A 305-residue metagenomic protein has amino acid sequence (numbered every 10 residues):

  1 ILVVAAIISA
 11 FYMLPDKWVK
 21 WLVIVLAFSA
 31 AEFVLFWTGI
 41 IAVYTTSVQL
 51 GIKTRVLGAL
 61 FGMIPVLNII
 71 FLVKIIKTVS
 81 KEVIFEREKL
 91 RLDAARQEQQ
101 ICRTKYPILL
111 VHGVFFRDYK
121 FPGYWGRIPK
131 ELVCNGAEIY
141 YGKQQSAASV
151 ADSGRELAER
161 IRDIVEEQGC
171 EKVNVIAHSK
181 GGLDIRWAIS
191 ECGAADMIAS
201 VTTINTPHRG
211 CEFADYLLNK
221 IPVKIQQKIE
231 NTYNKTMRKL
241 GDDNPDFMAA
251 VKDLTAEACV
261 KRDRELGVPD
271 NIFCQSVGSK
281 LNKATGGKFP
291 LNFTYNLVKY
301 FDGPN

Functional and structural regions predicted by a protein language model:
I1-G123: Flexible, membrane-associating and regulatory peripheral segments of lipid-active enzymes
W21-A30, K53, L57-M63, P269-N305: C-terminal catalytic-base region of ester-bond hydrolases, centering on the histidine of the charge-relay
Q100-V173: Active-site catalytic motif of lipid deacylating hydrolases and related acyltransferases
C102-R103, G193-D196, L266-D270: Extracellular/periplasmic catalytic domains that process cell-envelope and extracellular macromolecules
H112, I139, R155-R262: Serine-dependent carboxylesterase/thioesterase catalytic core of lipase-like alpha/beta-hydrolase/SGNH enzymes
V114-F116, S146-A147, P207-R209, S279-K283: Short, solvent-exposed loop/turn segments at secondary-structure junctions
P122-G123, C211-L217, T285-P290: Short aromatic-enriched loop/helix-cap "lid" or pocket-rim segments at secondary-structure transitions that line
D242-P290: Serine-hydrolase catalytic core
